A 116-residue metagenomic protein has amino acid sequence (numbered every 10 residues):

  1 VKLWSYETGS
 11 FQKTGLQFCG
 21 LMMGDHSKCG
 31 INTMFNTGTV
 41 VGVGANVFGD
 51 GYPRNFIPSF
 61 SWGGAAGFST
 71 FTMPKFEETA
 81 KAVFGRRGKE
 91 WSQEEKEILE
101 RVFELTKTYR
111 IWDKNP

Functional and structural regions predicted by a protein language model:
V1-K114: Glycine-rich hexapeptide-repeat left-handed beta-helix
